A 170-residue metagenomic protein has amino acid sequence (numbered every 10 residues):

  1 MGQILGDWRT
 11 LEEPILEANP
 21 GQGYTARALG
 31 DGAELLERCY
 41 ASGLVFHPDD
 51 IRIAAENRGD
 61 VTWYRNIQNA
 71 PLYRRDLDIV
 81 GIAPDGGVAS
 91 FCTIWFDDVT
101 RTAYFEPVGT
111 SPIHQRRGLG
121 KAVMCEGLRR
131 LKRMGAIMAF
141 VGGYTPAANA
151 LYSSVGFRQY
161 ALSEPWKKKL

Functional and structural regions predicted by a protein language model:
M1-D31, P165-K168: Acyl-donor-binding surface of acyltransferase catalytic domains
M1-G2, S153-L162: Conserved acetyl-CoA-binding loop of GNAT-fold acetyltransferases
T25-Y40, I51: A short beta-loop-alpha structural element at the N-terminal edge of CoA-dependent acyl/N-acetyltransferase catalytic
P48-T110: A conserved beta-strand-loop-helix scaffold within acyl/acetyltransferase catalytic domains
T110-P112, R116-R133, S153-S154: Conserved acetyl-CoA-binding loop-helix of GNAT-fold acetyltransferases
M124, T145-A148, K169-L170: Short glycine/proline-centered loop/turn elements that form peptide/ligand docking sites
L131-Y144: Conserved GNAT acetyl-CoA-binding A-motif
